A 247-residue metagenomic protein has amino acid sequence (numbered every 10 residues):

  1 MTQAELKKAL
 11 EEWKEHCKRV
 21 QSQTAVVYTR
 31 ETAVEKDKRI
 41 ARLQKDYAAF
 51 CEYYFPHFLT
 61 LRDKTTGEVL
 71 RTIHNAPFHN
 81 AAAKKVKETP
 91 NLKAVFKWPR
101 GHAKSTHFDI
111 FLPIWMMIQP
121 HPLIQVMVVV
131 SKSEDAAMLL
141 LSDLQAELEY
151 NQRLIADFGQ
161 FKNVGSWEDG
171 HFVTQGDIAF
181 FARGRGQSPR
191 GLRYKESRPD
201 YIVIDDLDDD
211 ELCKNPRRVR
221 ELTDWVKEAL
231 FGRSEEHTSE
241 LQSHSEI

Functional and structural regions predicted by a protein language model:
M1-L92: N-terminal accessory segments
N91-L112: Walker A/P-loop
K93-V95, V126-V128, A179, Y201: Residue-level preference for the first positions of well-ordered beta-strands
D109-H121: Walker A/P-loop NTP-binding motif
M117, V128-V130: Conserved beta-strand elements of the Class I
V130-S188: Conserved nucleotide-state-sensing and coupling region of NTP-binding domains
D169-A229: Conserved RecA-like ASCE ATPase "motif II neighborhood" in helicase/translocase motors
E236-I247: Single conserved hydrophobic/aromatic residue that forms the stacking wall/gate of nucleotide- or nucleobase-binding
